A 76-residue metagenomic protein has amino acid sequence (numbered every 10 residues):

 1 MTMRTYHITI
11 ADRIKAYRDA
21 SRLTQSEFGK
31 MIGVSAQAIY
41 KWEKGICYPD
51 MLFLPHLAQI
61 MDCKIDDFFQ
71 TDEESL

Functional and structural regions predicted by a protein language model:
M1-A20: A short, Lys/Arg-rich alpha-helix, primarily the initiator
T2-R4, F69-L76: Short, charged recognition helix plus adjacent turn of helix-turn-helix-like nucleic-acid-binding domains
D12, R22-L23, P49-L52: Residue-level signal for the short linker/turn that defines the boundary of a DNA-recognition helix
K15, D19, G33, K44-I46 (+1 more regions): Residue-level detection of the helix-turn-helix DNA-binding "recognition helix"
R22-K41, H56: Short alpha-helical DNA-recognition segment
I46-H56, S75: Short, basic-rich loop-to-helix N-cap that marks the start of a DNA-contacting helix
L52-D67: DNA major-groove recognition helix of helix-turn-helix/homeodomain DNA-binding modules
